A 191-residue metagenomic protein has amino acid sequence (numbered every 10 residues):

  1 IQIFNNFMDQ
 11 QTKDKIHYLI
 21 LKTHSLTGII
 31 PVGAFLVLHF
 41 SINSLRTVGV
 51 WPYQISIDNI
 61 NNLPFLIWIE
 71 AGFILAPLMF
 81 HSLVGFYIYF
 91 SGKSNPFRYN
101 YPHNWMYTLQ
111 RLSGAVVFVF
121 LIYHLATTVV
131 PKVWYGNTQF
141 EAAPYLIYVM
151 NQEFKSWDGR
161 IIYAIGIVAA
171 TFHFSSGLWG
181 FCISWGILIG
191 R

Functional and structural regions predicted by a protein language model:
F4-R191: Membrane-embedded alpha-helical bundles that constitute the cytochrome b-like, heme-associated redox core of multi-pass
